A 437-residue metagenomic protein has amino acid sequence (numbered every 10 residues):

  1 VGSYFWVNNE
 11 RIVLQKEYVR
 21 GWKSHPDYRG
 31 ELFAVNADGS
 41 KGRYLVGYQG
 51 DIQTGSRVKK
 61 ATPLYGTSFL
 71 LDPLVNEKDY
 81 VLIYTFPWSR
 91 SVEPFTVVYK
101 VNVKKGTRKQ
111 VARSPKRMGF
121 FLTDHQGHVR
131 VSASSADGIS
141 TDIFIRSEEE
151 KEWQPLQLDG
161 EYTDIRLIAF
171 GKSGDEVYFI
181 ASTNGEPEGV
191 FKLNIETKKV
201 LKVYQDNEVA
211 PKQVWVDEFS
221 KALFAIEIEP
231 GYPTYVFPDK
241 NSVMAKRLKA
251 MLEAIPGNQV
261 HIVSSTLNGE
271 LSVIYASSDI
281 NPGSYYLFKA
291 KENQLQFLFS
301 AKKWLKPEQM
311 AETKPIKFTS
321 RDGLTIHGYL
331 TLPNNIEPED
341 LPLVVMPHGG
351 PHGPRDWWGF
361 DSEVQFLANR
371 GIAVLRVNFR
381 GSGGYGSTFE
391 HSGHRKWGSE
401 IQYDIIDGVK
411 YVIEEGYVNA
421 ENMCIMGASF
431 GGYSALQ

Functional and structural regions predicted by a protein language model:
V1-L271, D279-N281, F288-K291: Beta-propeller folds
E17, S277, T331-P333: Residue-level recognition of strand-loop junctions within catalytic nucleotide-signaling folds
G30, V190, A301, W357-E363 (+1 more regions): Short beta-alpha junctions and helix-cap segments that line functional grooves
D159-R166, S242, N293-E312, E363: Beta-propeller and related beta-repeat scaffolds in trafficking/envelope systems
N184, D279, D322-T325, G432: Short flexible coil/turn linkers enriched for glycine and charged/polar residues that connect secondary-structure
D279-N281, L287-E308, F318, D322: Long, K/E/R/D-enriched contiguous segments that form extended
W304-E421, A428-S429: Cap/lid segment of the alpha/beta-hydrolase catalytic domain
G427, G431, A435: Gly/Ala-rich beta-loop-alpha elbow adjacent to hydrolase catalytic centers
